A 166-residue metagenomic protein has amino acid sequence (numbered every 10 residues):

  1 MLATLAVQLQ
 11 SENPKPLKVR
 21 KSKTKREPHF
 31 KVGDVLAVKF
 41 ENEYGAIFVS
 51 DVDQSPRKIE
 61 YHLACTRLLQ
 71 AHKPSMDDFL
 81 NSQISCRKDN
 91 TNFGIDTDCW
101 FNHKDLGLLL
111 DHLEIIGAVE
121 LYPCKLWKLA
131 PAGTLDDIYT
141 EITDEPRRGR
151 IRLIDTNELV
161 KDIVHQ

Functional and structural regions predicted by a protein language model:
M1-K31: Mixed-charge, Lys/Arg-rich low-complexity intrinsically disordered regions
E43-Q54: Short beta-strand-centered aromatic/proline hotspots
V52, L68-A71: Generic structural motif
S55-T66: Short, solvent-exposed secondary-structure boundary/capping segments
Q70-Q166: Intrinsically disordered, low-complexity, charged/polar segments
